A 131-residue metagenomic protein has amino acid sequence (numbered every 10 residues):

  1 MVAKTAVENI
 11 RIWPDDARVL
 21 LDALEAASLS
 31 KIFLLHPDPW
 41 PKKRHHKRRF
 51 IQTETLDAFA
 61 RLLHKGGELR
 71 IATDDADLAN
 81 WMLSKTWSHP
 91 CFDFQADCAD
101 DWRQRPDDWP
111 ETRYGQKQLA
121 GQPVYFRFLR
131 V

Functional and structural regions predicted by a protein language model:
M1, L62-K65, R127: Aromatic-rich, lipid-facing transmembrane alpha helices and their immediate juxtamembrane interface loops in integral
M1-K31: S-adenosyl-L-methionine
V7-N9, G66, C91: A generic structural signal for alpha->beta connector loops
V19, P39-W40, A76-L78: Short "lid" loop at the C-terminus of a central beta-strand within the Rossmann-like core of SAM-dependent
L29-F50: A short SAM/SAH-binding and catalytic strip from SAM-dependent methyltransferases
R44-H45, E68-H89: Conserved class I S-adenosyl-L-methionine
R49-E68: A short glycine-rich, Lys/Arg-flanked "PGG" loop and its adjoining helix->strand segment in the class I
S84-V131: Class I S-adenosyl-L-methionine
